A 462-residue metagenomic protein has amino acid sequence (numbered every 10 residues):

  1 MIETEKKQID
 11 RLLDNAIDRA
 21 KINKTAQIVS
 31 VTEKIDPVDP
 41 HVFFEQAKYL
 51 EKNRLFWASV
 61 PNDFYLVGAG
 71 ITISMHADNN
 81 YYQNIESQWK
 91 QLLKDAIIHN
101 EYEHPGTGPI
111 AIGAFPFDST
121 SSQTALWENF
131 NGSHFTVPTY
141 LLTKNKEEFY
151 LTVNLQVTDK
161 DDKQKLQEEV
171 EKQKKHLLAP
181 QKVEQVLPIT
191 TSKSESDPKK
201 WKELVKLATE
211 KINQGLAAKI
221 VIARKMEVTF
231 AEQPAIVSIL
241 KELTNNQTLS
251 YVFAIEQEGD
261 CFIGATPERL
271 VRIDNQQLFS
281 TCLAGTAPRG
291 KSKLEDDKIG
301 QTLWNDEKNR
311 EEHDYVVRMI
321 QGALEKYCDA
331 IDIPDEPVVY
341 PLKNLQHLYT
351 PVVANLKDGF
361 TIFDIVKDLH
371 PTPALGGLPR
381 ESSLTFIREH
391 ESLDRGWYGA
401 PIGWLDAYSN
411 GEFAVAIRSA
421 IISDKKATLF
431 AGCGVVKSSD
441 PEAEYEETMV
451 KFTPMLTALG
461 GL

Functional and structural regions predicted by a protein language model:
M1-A77: An N-terminal JmjN-like helical accessory module and its immediate linker preceding a catalytic domain
I2, E33, S194-P198, T229-Q233 (+7 more regions): Hydrophobic alpha-helical scaffolding
E3, D10, L92-A218, K225: Non-catalytic accessory segments adjacent to catalytic cores
K6-I17, K206, V237, A414 (+2 more regions): Non-transmembrane, aqueous-exposed alpha-helical and coiled segments at domain scale
T143-E148, Q257-G259, T266-P267, R272-Q277 (+2 more regions): Short acidic-glycine loop/turn motifs at beta-strand connectors
F149-H176, R272-L342, S423-L462: Cytosolic ligand/metal-binding cores
K182-R269, V316, K343: Active-site pocket-lining segments that scaffold enzyme catalytic pockets across diverse folds
P351-L462: Conserved hydrophobic core element of enzyme catalytic domains
